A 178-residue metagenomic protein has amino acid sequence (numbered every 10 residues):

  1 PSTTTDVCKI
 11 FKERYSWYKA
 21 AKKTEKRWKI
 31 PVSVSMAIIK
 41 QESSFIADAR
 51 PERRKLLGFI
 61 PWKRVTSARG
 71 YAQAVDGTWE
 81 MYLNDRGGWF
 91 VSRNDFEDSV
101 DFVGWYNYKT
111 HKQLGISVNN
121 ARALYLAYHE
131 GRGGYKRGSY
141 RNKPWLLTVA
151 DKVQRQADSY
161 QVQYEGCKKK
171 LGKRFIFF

Functional and structural regions predicted by a protein language model:
S2-L171: Catalytic glycan-binding domains that act on GlcNAc-containing polysaccharides
K170-F178: Gram-negative outer-membrane assembly/targeting C-terminal domains
